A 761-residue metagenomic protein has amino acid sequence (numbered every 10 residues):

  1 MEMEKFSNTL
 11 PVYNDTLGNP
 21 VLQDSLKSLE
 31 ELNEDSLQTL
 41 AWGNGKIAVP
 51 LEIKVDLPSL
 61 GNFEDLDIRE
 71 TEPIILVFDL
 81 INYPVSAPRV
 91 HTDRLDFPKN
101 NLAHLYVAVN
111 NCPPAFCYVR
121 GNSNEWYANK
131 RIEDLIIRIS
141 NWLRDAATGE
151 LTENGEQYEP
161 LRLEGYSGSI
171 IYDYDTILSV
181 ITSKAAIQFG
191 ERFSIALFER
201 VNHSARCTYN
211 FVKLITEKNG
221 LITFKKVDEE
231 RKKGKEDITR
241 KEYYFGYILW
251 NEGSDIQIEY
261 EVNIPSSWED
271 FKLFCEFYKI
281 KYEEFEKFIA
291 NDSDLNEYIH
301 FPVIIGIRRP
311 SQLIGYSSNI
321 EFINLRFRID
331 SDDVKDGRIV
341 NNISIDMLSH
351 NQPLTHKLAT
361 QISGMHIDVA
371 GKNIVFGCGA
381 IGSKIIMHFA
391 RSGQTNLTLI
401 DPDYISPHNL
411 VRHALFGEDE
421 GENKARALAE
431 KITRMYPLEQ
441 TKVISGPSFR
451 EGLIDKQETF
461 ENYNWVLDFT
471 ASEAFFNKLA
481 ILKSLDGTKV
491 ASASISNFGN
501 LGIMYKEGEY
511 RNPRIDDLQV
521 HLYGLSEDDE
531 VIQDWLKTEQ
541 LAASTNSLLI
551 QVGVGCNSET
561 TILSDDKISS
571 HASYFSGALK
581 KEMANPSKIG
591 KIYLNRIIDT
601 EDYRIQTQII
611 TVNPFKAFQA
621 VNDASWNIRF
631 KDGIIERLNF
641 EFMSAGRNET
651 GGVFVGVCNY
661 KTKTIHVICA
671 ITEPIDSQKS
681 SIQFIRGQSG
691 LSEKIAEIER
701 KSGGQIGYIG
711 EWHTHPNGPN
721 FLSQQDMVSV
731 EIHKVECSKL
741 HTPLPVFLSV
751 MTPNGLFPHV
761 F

Functional and structural regions predicted by a protein language model:
E4-K5, R94-F193: Domain-scale recognition of soluble eukaryotic interaction modules
L40-V119, S123, K130, S183-A185: Compact alpha/beta protein-protein interaction domains typified by the UBC
N154, Y174-G371: Glycine/serine-rich phosphate-binding loop and adjoining beta1-alpha1 elements at the start of nucleotide-handling
G337-P353, E582-M643: Phosphate-binding loop/pocket of nucleotide- and phosphate-handling active sites
S363-Y404: Glycine-rich adenosine-cofactor-binding loop
P402-L438: Glycine-rich phosphate-binding loop and adjoining beta1-alpha1-beta2 segment of Rossmann-like nucleotide-binding folds
K489, I495-D599: Adenosine-phosphate binding glycine-rich loop
I609-I709, P716-F761: Conserved beta-strand-loop surface patch within small alpha/beta domains used for substrate/adaptor or ligand engagement
